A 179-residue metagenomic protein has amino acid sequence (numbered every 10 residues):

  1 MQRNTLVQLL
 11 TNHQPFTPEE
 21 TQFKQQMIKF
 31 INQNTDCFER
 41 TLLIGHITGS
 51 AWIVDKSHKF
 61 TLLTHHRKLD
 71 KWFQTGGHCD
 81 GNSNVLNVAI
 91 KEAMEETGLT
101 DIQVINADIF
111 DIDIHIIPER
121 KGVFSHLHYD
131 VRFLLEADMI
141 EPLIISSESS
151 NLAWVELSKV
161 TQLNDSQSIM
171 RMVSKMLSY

Functional and structural regions predicted by a protein language model:
M1-Q26, T97: Predominantly extracellular/luminal regions of secreted and cell-surface proteins, especially disulfide-bonded
Q8, Q25, K29, N87 (+3 more regions): Replace "anionic and nucleotidyl ligands
Q14-S50: Acidic, metal-coordinating catalytic segment for phosphate/diphosphate chemistry, firing primarily on the Nudix
N34, L43, T75, D108 (+1 more regions): Glycine-rich, flexible loop/turn motifs
E39-Q74: N-terminal strand-loop-strand
L63-K91: Aromatic- and glycine-enriched beta-alpha-beta binding-site module
D80-S168: Unchanged
N164-Y179: Charged phosphate-binding loop/patch that engages nucleotide di/tri-phosphates or the phosphate backbone of nucleic
